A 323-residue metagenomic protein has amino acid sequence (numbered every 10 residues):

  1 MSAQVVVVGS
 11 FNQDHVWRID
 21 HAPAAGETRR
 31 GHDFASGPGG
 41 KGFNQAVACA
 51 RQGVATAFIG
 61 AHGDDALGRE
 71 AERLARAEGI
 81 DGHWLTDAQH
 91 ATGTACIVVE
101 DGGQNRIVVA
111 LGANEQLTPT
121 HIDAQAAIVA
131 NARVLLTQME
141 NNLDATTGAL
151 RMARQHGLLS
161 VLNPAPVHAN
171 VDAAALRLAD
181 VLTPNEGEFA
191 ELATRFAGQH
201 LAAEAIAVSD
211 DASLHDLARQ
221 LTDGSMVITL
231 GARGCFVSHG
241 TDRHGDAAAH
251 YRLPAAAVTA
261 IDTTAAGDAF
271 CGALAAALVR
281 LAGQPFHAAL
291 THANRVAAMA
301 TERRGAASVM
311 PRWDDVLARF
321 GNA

Functional and structural regions predicted by a protein language model:
M1, A174, A197-A323: Conserved phosphate-binding/catalytic region of the ribokinase-like
M1-A61, A66-E72, R76-A77, A260-I261: Glycine-rich phosphate/adenosyl-contacting loop at the front of the ribokinase-like
L74-Q89: A glycine-rich helix N-cap at a beta->alpha junction
G79, E115-T120, V161-V167: Short gly/ser/thr-rich secondary-structure transition/capping motifs
D87, I97-V134, M139: Conserved phosphate-binding/catalytic loop of the ribokinase/pfkB sugar-kinase fold
I122, F189-A190, C235, V316: A generic structural signal for short hydrophobic patches within well-formed alpha-helices
V134-D211, R233-G234, G240-T241: Conserved beta-alpha-beta core of the PfkB/ribokinase-like small-molecule kinase fold
